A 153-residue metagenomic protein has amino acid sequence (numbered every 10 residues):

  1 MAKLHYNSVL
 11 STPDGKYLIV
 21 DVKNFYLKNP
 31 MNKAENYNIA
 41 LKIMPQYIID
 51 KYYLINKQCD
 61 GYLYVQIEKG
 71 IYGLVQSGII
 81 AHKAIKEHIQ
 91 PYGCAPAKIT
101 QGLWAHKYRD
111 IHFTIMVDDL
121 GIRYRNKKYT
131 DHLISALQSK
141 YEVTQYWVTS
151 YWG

Functional and structural regions predicted by a protein language model:
M1-G153: Long, low-complexity, charge-biased intrinsically disordered regions
